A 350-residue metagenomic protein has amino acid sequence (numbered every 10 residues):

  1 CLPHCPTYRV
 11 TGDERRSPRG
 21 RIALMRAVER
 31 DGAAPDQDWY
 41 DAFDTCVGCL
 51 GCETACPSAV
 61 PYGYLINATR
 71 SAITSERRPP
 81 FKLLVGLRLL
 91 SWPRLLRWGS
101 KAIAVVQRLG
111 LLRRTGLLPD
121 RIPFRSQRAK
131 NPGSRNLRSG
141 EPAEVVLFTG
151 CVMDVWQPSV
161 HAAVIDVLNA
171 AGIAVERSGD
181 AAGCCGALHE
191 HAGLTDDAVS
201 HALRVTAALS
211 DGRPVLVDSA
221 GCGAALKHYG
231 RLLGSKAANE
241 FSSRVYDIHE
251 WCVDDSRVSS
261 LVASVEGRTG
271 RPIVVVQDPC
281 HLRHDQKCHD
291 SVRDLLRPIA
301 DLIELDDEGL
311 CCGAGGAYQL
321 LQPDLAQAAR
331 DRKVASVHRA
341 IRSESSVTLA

Functional and structural regions predicted by a protein language model:
C1-C5, T11-G12, R19, D166 (+1 more regions): Short intrinsically disordered, low-complexity coil segments enriched in acidic
C1-R9, D36, Y40-V60, G309: Cysteine-centered iron-sulfur cluster-binding motifs in ferredoxin-type domains/subunits of redox enzymes
P3, A23, D41, A104 (+1 more regions): Generic structural signal for well-ordered, non-membrane alpha-helices
T7-D41, A59-V85: Non-heme iron-sulfur electron-transfer modules
R30, A55, G193: Short His/Asp/Glu-rich catalytic/ion-coordination signatures at enzyme active sites or charged loops
Y62-A350: Iron-sulfur cluster-binding electron-transfer modules in prokaryotic oxidoreductases
